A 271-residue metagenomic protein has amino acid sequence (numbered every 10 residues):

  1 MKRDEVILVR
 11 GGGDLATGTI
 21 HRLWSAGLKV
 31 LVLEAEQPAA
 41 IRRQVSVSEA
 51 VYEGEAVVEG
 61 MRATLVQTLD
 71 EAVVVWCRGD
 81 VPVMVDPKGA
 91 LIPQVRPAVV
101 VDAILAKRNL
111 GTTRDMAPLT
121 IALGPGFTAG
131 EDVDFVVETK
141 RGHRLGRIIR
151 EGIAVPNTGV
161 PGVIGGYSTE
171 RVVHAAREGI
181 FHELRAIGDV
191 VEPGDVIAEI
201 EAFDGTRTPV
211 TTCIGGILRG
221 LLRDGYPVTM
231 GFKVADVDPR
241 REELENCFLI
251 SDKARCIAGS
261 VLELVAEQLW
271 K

Functional and structural regions predicted by a protein language model:
M1-K271: Well-ordered secondary-structure scaffolds
